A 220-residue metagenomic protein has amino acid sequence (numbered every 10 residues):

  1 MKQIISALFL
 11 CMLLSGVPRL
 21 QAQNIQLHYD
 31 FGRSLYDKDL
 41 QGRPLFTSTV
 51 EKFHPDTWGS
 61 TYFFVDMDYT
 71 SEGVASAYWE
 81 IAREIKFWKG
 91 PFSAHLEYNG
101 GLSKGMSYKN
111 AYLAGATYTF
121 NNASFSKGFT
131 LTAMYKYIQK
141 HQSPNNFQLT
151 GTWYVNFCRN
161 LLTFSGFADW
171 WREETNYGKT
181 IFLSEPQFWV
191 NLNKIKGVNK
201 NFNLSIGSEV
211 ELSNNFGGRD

Functional and structural regions predicted by a protein language model:
M1-Q23: Bacterial Sec-dependent N-terminal signal peptides
L20-Q21, W58-S60, E84-H95, N121-F129 (+2 more regions): Short loop/turn motifs that connect adjacent beta-strands in outer-membrane beta-barrel proteins
L20-T70: Short glycine/proline- and aromatic-enriched beta-strand/turn motifs that initiate or cap beta-hairpins
Y29-R33, D56, M67-S71, Y98-L102 (+3 more regions): Transmembrane beta-strands of outer-membrane beta-barrel pores
P44-S48, A75-W79, Y108-A114, S143-L149 (+2 more regions): Residues that define the transmembrane beta-barrel architecture of outer-membrane proteins
V50-H54, I81-I85, A114-F120, A133-Y135 (+2 more regions): Residues on the lipid-exposed face of transmembrane beta-strands in outer-membrane beta-barrel proteins
E80-Y137: Gram-negative (and chloroplast) outer-membrane scaffold detector with strong preference for beta-barrel transmembrane
I138-N215: Outer-membrane beta-barrel transmembrane domain signature
